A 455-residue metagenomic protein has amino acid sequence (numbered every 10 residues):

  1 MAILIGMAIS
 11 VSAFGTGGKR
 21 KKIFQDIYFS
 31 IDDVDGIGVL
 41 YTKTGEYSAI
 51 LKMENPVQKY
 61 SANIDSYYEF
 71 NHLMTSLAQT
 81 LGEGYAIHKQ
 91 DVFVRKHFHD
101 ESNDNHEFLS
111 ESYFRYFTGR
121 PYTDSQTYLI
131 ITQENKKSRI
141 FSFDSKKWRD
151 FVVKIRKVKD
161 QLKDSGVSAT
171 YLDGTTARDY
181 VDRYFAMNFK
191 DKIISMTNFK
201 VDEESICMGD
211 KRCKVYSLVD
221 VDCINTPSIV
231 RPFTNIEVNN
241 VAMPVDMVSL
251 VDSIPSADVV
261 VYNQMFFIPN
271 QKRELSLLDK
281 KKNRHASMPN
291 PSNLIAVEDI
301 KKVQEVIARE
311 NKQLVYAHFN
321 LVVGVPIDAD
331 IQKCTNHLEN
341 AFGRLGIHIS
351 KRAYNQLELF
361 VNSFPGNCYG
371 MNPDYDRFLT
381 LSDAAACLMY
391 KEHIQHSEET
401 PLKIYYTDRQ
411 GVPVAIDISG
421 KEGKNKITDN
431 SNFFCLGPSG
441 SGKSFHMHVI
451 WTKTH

Functional and structural regions predicted by a protein language model:
A2-E392: Extended, folded cores of ATP/NTP-driven motor/assembly subunits in large transport and secretion machines
L40, I64, E69-Q79, D91 (+1 more regions): Glycine-rich phosphate-binding loop of nucleotide-binding enzymes
F378-Y390, I394-P413: Pre-P-loop entry segment of helicase/translocase ATPase cores
